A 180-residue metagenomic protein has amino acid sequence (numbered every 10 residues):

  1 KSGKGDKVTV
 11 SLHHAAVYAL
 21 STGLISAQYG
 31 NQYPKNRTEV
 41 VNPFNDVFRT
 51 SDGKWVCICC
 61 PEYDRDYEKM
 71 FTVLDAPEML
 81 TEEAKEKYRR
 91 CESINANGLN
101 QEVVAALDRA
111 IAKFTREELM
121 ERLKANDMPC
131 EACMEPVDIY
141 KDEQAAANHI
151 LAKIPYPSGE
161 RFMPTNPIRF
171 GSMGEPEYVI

Functional and structural regions predicted by a protein language model:
K1-P61, K69-T72: Active-site-adjacent "lid/gating" segments in soluble enzymes
S26-A27, N148-L151: Short, hinge-like loop/turn segments at secondary-structure boundaries
P34-V40, D46-V47, G98-L99, S158-R161 (+1 more regions): Short Gly/Pro-enriched turn/cap motifs at secondary-structure boundaries
F44-N126, C130: Aromatic-enriched alpha-helical interface/lid elements that frame and gate functional surfaces
C133-M134: Short amphipathic beta-strand/extended segments in non-transmembrane regions
V137-D138: Conserved beta-strand edge residues that scaffold enzyme active sites
I154-I180: Flexible, small-/acidic-enriched active-site or ligand-binding loops
